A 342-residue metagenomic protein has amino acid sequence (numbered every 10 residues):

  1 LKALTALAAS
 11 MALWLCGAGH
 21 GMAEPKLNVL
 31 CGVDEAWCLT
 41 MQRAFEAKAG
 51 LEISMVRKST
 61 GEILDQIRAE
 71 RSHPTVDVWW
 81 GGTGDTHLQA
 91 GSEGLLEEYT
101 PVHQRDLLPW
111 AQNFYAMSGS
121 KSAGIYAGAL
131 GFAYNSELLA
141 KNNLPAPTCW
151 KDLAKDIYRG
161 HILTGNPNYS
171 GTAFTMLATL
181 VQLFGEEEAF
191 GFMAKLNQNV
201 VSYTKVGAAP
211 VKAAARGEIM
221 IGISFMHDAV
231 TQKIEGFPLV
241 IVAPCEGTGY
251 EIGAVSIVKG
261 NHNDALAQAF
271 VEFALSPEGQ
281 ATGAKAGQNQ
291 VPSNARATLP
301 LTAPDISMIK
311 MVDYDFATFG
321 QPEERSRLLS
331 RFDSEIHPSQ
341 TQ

Functional and structural regions predicted by a protein language model:
E24-Q89: Early extracytoplasmic/lumenal segment of secretory-pathway proteins
G32-L39, T75-E218: Extracytoplasmic ligand-binding site segments that recognize negatively charged/polar headgroups
D85-Q89, A215, I219-P238: A ligand-binding cleft/hinge motif common to bilobed small-molecule-binding domains
E97-D106, S122, K151, F237-G249 (+1 more regions): Short beta-strand->loop
A133-L138, A178, E251-N263, T282-G283: A bilobed periplasmic-binding-protein/Venus flytrap-type ligand-binding module shared by bacterial periplasmic
F192-N197, Y203-T204, E235-K259, A295: Periplasmic-binding protein-like
V258-F316: Mature extracytoplasmic/periplasmic domains
Y314-Q342: Conserved C-terminal helix/tail region of periplasmic/extracytoplasmic solute-binding proteins
